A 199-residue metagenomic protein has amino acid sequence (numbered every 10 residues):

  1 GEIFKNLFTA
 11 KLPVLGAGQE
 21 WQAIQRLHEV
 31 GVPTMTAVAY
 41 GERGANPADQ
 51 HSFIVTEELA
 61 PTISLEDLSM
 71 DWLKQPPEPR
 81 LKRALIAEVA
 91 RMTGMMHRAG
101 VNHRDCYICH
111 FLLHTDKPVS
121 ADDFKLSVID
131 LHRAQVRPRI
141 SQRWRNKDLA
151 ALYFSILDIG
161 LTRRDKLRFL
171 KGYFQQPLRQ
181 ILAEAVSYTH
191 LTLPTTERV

Functional and structural regions predicted by a protein language model:
G1-I63, R98: Conserved ATP-binding subdomain of kinase catalytic cores across diverse folds
I3-T9, D67-D71, R139-S141: Short acidic, glycine/proline-rich loop/turn micro-motifs
A17, A23-R26, V30, S69-R104: Conserved kinase catalytic-core helix
P33, I54, K125-S127, A150: Protein kinase-like catalytic core scaffold
A45-D49, D116-F124: Short, solvent-exposed loop/turn segments that connect beta-strands within catalytic domains and beta-strand-rich
F111-L113: Hydrophobic residue at the +6 position relative to the catalytic HRD Asp in the kinase catalytic loop
L131-A185: C-lobe/activation-segment region of protein kinase-like
T189-T195: Conserved small/polar residues in nucleotide/adenosyl-binding loops
